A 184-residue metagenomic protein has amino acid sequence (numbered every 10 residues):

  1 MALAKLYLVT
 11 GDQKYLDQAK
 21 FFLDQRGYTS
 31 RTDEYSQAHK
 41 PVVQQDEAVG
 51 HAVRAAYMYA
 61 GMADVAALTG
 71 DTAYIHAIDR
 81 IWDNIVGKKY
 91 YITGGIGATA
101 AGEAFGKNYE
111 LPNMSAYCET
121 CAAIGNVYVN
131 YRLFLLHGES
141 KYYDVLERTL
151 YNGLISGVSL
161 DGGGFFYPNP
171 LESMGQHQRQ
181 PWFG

Functional and structural regions predicted by a protein language model:
M1-G184: Glycan-recognition and catalytic cores of secretory/periplasmic carbohydrate-active enzymes
